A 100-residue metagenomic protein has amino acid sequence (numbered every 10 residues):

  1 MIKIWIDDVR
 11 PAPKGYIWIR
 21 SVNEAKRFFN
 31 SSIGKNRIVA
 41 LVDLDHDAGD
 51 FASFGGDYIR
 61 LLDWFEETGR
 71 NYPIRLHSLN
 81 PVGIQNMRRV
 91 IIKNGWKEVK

Functional and structural regions predicted by a protein language model:
M1-K100: Catalytic phosphate/metal-binding cores of nucleic-acid and nucleotide-processing enzymes, i.e., regions that mediate
